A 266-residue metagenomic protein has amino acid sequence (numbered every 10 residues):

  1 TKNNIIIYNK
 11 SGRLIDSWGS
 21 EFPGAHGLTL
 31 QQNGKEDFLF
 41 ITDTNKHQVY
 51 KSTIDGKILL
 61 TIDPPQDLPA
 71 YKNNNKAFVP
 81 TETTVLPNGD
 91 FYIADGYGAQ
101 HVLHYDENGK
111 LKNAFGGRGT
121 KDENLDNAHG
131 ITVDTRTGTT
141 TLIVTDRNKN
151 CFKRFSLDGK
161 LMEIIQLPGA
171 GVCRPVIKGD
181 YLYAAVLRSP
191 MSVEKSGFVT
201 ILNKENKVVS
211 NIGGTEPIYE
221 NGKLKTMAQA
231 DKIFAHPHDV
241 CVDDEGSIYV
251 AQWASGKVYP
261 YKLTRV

Functional and structural regions predicted by a protein language model:
T1, T44, I54, G96-G98 (+4 more regions): Short loop/turn segments immediately following the C-termini of beta-strands
K2-N3, E21-D37, D67-D90, T120-T141 (+3 more regions): Beta-rich, blade/repeat-based domains predominating in secreted/periplasmic proteins but also intracellular
I6, D16, Y50, L60 (+7 more regions): WD40 beta-propeller blade core
N9-R13, T53-K57, D106-K110, S156-K160 (+2 more regions): Short loop/turn segments that connect beta-strands within beta-propeller blades
I15-F22, K57-F78, K110-D126, K207-K232: Surface-exposed loop and turn segments in beta-propeller and other repeat-based domains that flank or scaffold
I41, I93-A94, V144, A184-A185 (+1 more regions): Residue position within the beta-strands of beta-propeller blades
G138-T139, V144, P168-I218, K223-L224: Loop/turn-rich, solvent-exposed surfaces of beta-rich toroidal or solenoidal domains
I233-V266: Blade-level signature of beta-propeller repeat domains, shared across WD40, Kelch, NHL, RCC1 and BNR/Asp-box propellers
